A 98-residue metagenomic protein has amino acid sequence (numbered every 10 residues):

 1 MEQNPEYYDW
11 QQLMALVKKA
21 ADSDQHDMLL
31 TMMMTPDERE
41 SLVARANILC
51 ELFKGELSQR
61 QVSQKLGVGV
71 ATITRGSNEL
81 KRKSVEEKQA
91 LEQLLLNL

Functional and structural regions predicted by a protein language model:
M1-A20: General nucleic-acid-binding
D9-L13, L29, N47: A general alpha-helix detector
A15, A20-H26, M32: N-terminal flexible/basic segments that precede or flank functional cores
H26-R45: Short, Lys/Arg-enriched anionic-surface-contact patches
L42, L95-L98: Hydrophobic alpha-helical segments
L42-L57: Short, amphipathic alpha-helical "recognition" segments used to contact nucleic acids or chromatin
R60-G67: Short alpha-helical "recognition helix" segments of helix-turn-helix
V68-Q93: C-terminal structural segments of small proteins and small subunits
